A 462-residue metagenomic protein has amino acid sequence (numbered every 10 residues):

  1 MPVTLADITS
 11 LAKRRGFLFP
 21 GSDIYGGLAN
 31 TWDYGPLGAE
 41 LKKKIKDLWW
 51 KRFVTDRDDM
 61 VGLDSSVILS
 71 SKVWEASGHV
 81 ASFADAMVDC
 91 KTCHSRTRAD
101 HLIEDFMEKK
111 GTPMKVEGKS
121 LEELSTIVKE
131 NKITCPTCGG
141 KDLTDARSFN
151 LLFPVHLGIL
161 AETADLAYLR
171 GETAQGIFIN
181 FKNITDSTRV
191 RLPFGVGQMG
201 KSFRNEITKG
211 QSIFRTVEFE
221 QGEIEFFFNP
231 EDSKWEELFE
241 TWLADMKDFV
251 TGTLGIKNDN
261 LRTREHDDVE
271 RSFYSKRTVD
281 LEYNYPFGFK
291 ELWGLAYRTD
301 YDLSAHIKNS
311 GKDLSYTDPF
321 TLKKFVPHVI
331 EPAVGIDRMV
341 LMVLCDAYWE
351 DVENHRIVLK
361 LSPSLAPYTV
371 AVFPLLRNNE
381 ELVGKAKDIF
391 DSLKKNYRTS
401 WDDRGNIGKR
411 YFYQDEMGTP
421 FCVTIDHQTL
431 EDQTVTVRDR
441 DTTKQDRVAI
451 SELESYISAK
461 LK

Functional and structural regions predicted by a protein language model:
M1-K462: NTP/phosphate- and nucleic-acid-binding module
